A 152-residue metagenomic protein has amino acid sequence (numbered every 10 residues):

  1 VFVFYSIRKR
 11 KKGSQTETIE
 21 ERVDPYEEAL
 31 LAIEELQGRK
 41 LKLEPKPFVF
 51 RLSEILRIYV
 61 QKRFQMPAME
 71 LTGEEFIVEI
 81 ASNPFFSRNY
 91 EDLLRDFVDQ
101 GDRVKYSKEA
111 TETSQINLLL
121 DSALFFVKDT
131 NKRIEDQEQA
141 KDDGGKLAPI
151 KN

Functional and structural regions predicted by a protein language model:
V1-P47, R133-N152: Hydrophobic, helix-length membrane anchors
K9, E34, R57, Q61 (+2 more regions): Non-catalytic alpha-helical coupling and interface elements of nucleotide-dependent molecular machines and regulators
I19, V23, K42-F50, M66-E70 (+1 more regions): Conserved phosphate/pyrophosphate-binding and hydrolysis machinery centered on Walker-type P-loop NTPases, extending
E27-E34, E54, I58, V78 (+3 more regions): Generic structural signal for well-ordered, non-membrane alpha-helices
E35, R39, M66, S82 (+2 more regions): A structural signal for alpha-helix termini and helix-coil/disorder junctions
Q37-L41, F64, A68, F85 (+1 more regions): Short, flexible helix-adjacent loops and helix caps
F48-Q100: Short, charged amphipathic alpha-helical segments flanked by flexible coils
N89-N152: Cytosol-/stroma-facing membrane-proximal "stalk/adaptor" domains immediately downstream of transmembrane anchors
